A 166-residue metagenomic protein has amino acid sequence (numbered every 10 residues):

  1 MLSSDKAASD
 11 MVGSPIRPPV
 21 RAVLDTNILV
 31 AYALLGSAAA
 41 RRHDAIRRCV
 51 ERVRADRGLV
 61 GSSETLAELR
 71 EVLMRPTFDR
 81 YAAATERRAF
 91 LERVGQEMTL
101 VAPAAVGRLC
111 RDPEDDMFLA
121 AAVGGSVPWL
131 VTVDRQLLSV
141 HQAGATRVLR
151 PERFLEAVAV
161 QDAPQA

Functional and structural regions predicted by a protein language model:
M1-G61: Short, well-structured N-terminal submotif of metal-dependent ribonuclease cores
S4-K6, Q96-W129, R135: Active-site neighborhoods of divalent-metal-dependent phosphate/nucleic-acid chemistry enzymes
T26, S63, V133-R135: Short secondary-structure boundary segments
L29, L66, F78, L137-L138 (+1 more regions): A generic structural signal for short hydrophobic patches within well-formed alpha-helices
A31-A33, V72, Y81, V140 (+1 more regions): Residues that scaffold the ATP/ADP-binding catalytic core of kinase and kinase-like folds
C49-E51, A121, V140: Hydrophobic/aromatic ligand-binding patch that stacks against planar heteroaromatic rings of cofactors or nucleotides
V50-A105: PIN-domain endoribonuclease scaffold, especially VapC-family toxins
D112, G125-V131, R135-A166: Acidic, PIN/NYN-like endoribonuclease modules and their adjacent C-terminal/linker elements
